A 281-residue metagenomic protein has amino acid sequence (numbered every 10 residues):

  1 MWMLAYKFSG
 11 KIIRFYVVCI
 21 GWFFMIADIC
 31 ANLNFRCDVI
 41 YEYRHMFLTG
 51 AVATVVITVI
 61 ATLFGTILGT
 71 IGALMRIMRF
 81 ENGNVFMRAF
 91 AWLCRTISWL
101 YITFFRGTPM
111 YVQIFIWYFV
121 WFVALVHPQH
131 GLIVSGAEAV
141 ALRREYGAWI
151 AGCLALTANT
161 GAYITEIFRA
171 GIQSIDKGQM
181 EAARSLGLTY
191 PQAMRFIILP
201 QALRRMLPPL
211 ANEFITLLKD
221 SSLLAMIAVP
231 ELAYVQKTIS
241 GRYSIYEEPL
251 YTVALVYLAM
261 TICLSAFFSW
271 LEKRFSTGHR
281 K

Functional and structural regions predicted by a protein language model:
M1-K281: Transmembrane alpha-helices and adjacent helix-loop boundaries
